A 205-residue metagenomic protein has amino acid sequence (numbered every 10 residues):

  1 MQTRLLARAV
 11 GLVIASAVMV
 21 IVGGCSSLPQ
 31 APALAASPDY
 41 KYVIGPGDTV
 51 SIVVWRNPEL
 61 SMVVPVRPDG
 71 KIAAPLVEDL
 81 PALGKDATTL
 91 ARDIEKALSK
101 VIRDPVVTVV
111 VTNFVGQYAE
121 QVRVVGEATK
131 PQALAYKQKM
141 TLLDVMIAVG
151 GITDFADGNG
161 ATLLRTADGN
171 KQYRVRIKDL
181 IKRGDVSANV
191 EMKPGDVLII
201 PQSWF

Functional and structural regions predicted by a protein language model:
Q2-L6, V13-I14, I21-F205: Ser/Thr/Pro/Gly-biased, low-complexity, turn-/loop-rich segments that often occur immediately after N-terminal
